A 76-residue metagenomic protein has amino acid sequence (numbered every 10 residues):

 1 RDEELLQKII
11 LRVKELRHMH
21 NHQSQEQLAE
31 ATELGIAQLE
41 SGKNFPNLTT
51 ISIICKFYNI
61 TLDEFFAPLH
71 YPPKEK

Functional and structural regions predicted by a protein language model:
R1-H20: A short, Lys/Arg-rich alpha-helix, primarily the initiator
E3-E4, K56, F66-K76: Short, charged recognition helix plus adjacent turn of helix-turn-helix-like nucleic-acid-binding domains
V13, S24-Q25, L48-I51: Helix-turn-helix DNA-binding elements, focusing on the entry/boundary residues of the two helices that contact DNA
N21-Q38: Short alpha-helical DNA-recognition segment
S41: Short, conserved catalytic or interaction motifs in soluble domains
T49-E64: DNA major-groove recognition helix of helix-turn-helix/homeodomain DNA-binding modules
